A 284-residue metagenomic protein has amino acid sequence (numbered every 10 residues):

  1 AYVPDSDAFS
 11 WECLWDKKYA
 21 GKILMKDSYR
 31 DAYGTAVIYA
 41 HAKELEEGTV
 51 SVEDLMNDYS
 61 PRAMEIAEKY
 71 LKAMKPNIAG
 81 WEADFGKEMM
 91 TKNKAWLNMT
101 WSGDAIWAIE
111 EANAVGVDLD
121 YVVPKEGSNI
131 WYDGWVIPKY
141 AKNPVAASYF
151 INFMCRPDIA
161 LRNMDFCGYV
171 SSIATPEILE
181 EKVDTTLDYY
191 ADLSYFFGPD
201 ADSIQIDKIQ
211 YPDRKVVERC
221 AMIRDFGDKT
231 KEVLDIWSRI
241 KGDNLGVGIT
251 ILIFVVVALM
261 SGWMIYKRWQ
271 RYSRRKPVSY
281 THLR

Functional and structural regions predicted by a protein language model:
A1-K94: Extracytoplasmic ligand-binding site segments that recognize negatively charged/polar headgroups
K17-K18, Y39, M74, M89 (+6 more regions): Structured segments of extracytoplasmic/periplasmic soluble domains in secreted or envelope-associated proteins
P76-Y140, E180-E181: Extracytoplasmic/periplasmic substrate-binding proteins
P138-R214: Mature extracytoplasmic/periplasmic domains
I240-V255: Juxtamembrane/start-of-transmembrane alpha-helix segments at the extracytoplasmic/lumenal side of membrane anchors
V257-W269: Alpha-helical transmembrane segments
W269-P277: Transmembrane-cytosolic junction motif
T281-H282: Conserved small/polar residues in nucleotide/adenosyl-binding loops
